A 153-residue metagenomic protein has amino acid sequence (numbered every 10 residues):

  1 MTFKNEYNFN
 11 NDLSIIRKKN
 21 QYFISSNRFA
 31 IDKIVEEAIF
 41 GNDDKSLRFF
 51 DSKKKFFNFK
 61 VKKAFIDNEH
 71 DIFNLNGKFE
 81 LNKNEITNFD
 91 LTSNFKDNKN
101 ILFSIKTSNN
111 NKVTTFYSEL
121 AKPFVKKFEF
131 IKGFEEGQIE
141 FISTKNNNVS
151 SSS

Functional and structural regions predicted by a protein language model:
M1-S153: Membrane-proximal interfacial segments on either side of biological membranes
